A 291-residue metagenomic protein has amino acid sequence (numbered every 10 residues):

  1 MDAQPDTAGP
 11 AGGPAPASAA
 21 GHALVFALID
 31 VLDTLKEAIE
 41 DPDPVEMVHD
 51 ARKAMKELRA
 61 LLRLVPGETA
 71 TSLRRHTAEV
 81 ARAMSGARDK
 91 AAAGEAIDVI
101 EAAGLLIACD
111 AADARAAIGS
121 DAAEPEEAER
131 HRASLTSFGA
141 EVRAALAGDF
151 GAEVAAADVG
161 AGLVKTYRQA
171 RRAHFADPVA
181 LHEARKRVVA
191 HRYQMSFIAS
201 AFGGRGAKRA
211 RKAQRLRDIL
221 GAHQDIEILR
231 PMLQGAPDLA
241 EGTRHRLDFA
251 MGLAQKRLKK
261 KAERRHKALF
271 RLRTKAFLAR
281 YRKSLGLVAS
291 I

Functional and structural regions predicted by a protein language model:
M1-I291: Function-determining surface determinants
